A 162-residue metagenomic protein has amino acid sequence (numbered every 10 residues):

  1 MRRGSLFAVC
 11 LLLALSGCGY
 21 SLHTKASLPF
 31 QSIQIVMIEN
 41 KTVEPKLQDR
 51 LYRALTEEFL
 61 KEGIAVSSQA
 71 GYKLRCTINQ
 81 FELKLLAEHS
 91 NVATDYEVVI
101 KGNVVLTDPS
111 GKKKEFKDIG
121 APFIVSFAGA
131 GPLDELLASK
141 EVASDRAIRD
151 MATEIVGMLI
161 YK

Functional and structural regions predicted by a protein language model:
M1-G17: Sec-dependent bacterial lipoprotein signal peptides
S16-T56, L60-I64, T153, G157-K162: A structural "domain/chain start" motif
T24-A26, Q34, L51, L85 (+4 more regions): Solvent-exposed, flexible loop/coil residues
L28-I33, K46, R50, Q69-K73 (+1 more regions): Extracytoplasmic
M37-E44, L133-S144: Second-shell loop/turn segments in exported
E62, Y72-S139: Surface-exposed short loop/turn segments
L137-K162: Compositionally biased, intrinsically disordered linkers/stalks adjacent to structured regions
